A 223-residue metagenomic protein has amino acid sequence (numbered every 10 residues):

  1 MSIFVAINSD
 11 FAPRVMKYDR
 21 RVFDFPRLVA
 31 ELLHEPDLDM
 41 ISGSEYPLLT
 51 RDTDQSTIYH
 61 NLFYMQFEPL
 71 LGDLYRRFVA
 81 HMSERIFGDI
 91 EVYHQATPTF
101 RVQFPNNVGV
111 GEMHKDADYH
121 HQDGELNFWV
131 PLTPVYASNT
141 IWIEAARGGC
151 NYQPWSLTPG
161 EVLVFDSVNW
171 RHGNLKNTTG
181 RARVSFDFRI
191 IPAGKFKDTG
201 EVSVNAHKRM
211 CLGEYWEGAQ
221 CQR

Functional and structural regions predicted by a protein language model:
M1-I86: N-terminal auxiliary "cap/dimerization" subdomain that precedes the catalytic jelly-roll/cupin core of mononuclear
K17-Y18, E91-R101, N127, P131 (+3 more regions): A structural signal for short, well-ordered beta-strand segments and their strand-loop junctions that often border
Y64-R76, N127-Y136, S203, K208: Short N-terminal helix-initiation segments at or just after the protein's N-terminus
P69-M113: Extracellular-facing segments of soluble proteins and assemblies that are Gly/Ser/Thr-biased and enriched in aromatics
L74, H120, T178: Short, contiguous, pocket-lining structural segments that sit at or immediately flank catalytic/ligand-binding sites
F100-R101, P105-N107, D118, P134-V135 (+3 more regions): Short, solvent-exposed loop/turn segments at secondary-structure junctions
N107-V164: Catalytic core of non-heme Fe(II) oxygenases with the double-stranded beta-helix
R147-R223: Catalytic core of Fe(II)/2-oxoglutarate
